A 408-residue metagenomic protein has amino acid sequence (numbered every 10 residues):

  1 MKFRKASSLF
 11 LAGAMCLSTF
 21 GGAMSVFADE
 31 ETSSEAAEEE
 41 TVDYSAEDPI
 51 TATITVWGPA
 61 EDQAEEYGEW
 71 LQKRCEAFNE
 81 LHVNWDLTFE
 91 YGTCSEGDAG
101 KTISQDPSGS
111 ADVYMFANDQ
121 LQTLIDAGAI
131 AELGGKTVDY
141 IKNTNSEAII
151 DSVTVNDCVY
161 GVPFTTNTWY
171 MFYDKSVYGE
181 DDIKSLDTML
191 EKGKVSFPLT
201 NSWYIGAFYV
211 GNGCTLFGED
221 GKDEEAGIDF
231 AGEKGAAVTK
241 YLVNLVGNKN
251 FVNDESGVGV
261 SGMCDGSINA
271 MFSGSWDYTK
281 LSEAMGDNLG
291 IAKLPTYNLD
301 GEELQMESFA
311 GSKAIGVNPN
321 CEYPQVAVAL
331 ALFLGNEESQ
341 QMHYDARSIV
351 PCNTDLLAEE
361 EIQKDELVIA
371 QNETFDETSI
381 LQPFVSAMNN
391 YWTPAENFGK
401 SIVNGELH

Functional and structural regions predicted by a protein language model:
K5-S8, G21-Q120: Conserved N-terminal structural module of periplasmic/extracytoplasmic solute-binding proteins
A36-Y44, F116-Y170, D181, G290-L294 (+3 more regions): Hinge/lid segment of periplasmic solute-binding proteins
L81-T144, Y160-G161, N269-A270, K280 (+2 more regions): Extracytoplasmic "Venus flytrap"/periplasmic binding protein-like
I103-S104, G109-D112, D139-Y173, K194-P198 (+2 more regions): A structural signal for short loop-to-beta-strand junctions that line the ligand-binding cleft of periplasmic/secreted
D119, L124-A129, S146-I183, P198-D223 (+2 more regions): Periplasmic solute-binding protein
E224-E255: Glycine-centered hinge/linker elements that transmit conformational signals in sensory and ligand-binding systems
E283-A346: Extracytoplasmic/periplasmic substrate-recognition and gating elements
F309, R347-P351, V368-H408: C-terminal capping/gating helix-and-loop segments adjacent to ligand/active sites or protein-protein/ligand interfaces
